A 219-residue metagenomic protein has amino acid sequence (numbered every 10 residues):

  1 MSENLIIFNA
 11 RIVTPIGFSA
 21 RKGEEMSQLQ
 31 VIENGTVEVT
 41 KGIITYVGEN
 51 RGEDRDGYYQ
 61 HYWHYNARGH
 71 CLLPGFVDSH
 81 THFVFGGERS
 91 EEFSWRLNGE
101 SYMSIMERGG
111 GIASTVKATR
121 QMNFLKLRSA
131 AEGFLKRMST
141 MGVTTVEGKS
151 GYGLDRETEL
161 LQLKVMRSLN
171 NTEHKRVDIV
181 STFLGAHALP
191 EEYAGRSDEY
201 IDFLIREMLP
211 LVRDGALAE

Functional and structural regions predicted by a protein language model:
M1-Y58: N-terminal metal-binding scaffold of metallo-dependent hydrolase/deaminase domains
I6, H61-N66, S181: Conserved beta-strand scaffold positions in the cores of enzyme catalytic domains, especially in NTP/NDP-utilizing
N9-A10, P15-I16, K41, A67-R68 (+4 more regions): Fold-independent oxyanion-binding glycine-rich loops and adjacent beta-strand/coil segments at enzyme active sites
A10, V37, G42, G69 (+4 more regions): Divalent metal-coordination and catalytic microenvironments
Y62-S129: Metal-associated gating/positioning segment near the N- to mid-region
T115-A130, T144-E219: Metal-coordinating catalytic core of metallo-dependent amide/deamination hydrolases
G133: Glycine-rich phosphate-binding loops of nucleotide-dependent enzymes
M138: Extended, charge-enriched "interface" segments that sit outside catalytic cores
